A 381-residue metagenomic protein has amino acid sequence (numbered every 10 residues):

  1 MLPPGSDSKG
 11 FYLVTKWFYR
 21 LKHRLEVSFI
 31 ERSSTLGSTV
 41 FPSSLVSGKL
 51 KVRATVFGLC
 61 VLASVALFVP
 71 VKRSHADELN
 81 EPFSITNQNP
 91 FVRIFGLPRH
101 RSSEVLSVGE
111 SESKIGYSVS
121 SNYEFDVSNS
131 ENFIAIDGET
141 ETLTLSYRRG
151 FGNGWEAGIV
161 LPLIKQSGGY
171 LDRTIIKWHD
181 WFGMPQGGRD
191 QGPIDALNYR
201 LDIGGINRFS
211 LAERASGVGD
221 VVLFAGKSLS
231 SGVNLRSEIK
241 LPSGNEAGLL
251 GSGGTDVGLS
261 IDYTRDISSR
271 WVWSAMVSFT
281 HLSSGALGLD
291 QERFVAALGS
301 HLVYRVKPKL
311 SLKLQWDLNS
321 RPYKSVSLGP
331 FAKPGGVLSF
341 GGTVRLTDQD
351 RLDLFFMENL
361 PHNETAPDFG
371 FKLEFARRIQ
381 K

Functional and structural regions predicted by a protein language model:
M1-V52: N-terminal secretory signal peptides that target proteins for export/translocation
G5-S6, S44-V46, K72, V92 (+1 more regions): Intrinsically disordered, low-complexity segments enriched in proline/serine/threonine
G58-A66: Bacterial N-terminal signal peptides
V69-A76: Sec/Tat signal peptide C-region and signal peptidase I cleavage site
A76-S283, R293-K381: Transmembrane beta-barrel domains of Gram-negative outer membranes and organellar outer membranes
A286-D290: Residues at flexible loop/coil and secondary-structure boundary positions
